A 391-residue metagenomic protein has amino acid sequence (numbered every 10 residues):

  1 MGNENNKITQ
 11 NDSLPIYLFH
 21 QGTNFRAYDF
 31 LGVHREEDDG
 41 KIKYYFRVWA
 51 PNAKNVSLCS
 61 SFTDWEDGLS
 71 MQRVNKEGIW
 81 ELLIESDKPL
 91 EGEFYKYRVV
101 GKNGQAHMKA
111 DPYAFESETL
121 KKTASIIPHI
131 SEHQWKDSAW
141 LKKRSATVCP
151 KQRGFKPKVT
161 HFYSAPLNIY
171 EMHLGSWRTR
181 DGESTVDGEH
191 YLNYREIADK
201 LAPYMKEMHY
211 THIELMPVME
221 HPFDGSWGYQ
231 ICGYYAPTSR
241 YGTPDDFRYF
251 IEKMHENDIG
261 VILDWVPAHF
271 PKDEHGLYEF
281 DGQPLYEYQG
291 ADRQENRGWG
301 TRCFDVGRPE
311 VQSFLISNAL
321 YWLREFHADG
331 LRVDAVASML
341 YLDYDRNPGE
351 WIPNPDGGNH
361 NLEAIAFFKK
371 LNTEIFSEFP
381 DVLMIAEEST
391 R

Functional and structural regions predicted by a protein language model:
M1-Y45, E66, V74-E171, R178-T185 (+2 more regions): The feature marks proteins involved in alpha-glucan
K43-Y45, N55, L167, T211-H212 (+3 more regions): Beta-sheet entry/capping signal
W49-V56, T63-W65: Short proline/glycine-enriched turn/loop motifs at strand-loop junctions of beta-rich domains
V56-L58, Y95: Short beta-strand elements bearing conserved aromatic residues within extracellular beta-rich modules
S60, I84, V99, P217 (+3 more regions): Glycine-rich, histidine-containing beta strand-loop boundary motifs that form or position
L120, H327-D329, N347-R391: Conserved alpha/beta catalytic core and glycan-binding cleft of carbohydrate-active enzymes
E132, W140-A146, Q152, K156-S164 (+1 more regions): Substrate-binding/active-site clefts of carbohydrate-active enzymes
